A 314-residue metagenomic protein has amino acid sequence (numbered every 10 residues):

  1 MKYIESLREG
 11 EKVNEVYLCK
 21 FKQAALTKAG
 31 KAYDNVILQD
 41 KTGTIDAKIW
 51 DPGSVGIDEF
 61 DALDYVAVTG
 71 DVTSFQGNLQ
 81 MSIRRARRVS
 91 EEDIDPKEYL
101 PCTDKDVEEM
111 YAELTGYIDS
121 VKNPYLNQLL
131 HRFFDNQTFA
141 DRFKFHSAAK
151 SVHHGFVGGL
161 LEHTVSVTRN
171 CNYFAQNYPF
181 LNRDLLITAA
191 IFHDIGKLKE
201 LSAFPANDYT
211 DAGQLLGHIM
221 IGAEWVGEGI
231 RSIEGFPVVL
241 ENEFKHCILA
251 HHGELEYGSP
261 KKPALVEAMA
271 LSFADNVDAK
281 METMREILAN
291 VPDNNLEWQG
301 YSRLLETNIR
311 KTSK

Functional and structural regions predicted by a protein language model:
M1-V13: OB-fold nucleic-acid-binding modules
Y17, L63, V167, I248 (+1 more regions): Divalent metal-coordination and catalytic microenvironments
K22-A32, I45-D46, P52-E98: OB-fold single-stranded nucleic acid-binding module
N35-D40, A203: Short, acidic/hydrophobic/Gly-rich beta-strand patch recurrent on exposed beta strands that often constitutes part
E92-Q214, V238: Acidic/His-rich, divalent-metal-binding segments that scaffold phosphate/diphosphate chemistry
S151-H153, E162-H163, Y173-P292: Divalent metal-dependent catalytic cores for phosphoryl transfer on phosphate-bearing substrates
S272, L296-K314: N-terminal intrinsically disordered, cationic/polar leader segments that include organellar targeting peptides
